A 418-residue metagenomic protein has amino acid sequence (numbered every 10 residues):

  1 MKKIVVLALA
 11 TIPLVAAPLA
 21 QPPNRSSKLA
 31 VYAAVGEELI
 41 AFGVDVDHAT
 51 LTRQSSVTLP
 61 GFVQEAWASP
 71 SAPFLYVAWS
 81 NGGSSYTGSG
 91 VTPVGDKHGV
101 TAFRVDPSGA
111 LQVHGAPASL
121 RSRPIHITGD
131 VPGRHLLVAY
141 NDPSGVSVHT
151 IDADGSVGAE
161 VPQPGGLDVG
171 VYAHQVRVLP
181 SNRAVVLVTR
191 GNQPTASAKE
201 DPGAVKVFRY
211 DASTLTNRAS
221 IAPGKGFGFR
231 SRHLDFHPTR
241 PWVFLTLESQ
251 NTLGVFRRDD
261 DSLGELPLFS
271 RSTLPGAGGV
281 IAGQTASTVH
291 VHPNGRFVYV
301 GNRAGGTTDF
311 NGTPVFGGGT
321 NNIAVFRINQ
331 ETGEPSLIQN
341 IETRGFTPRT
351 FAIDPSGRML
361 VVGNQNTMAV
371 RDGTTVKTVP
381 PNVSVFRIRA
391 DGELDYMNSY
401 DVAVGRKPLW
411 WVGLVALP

Functional and structural regions predicted by a protein language model:
N24-S27, P70-A72, G129-G133, P180-S181 (+4 more regions): Residue-level detector of Asp-centered blade-edge/turn motifs that repeat once per structural unit in beta-propeller
A34-V35, S84-K97, A139-S144, P194-G203 (+3 more regions): Short, solvent-exposed loop/turn segments at conserved positions within beta-propeller repeat blades
F42-A49, A102-A110, V148-V157, V207-L215 (+3 more regions): Short loop/turn segments immediately following beta-strands, especially the blade-tip and inter-blade linker loops
S56-P60, A116-L120, P164-V169, A222-F227 (+3 more regions): Surface loop/turn motifs at the tips and blade-to-blade linkers of beta-strand repeat domains
L111-P180: Asp-box/WD-like beta-propeller blade repeats and closely related beta-sheet repeat scaffolds
A173-Q175, S231, V280-P293, P348 (+2 more regions): Signature of short aromatic-glycine-proline-rich micro-motifs recurring in repeat-based ectodomains
